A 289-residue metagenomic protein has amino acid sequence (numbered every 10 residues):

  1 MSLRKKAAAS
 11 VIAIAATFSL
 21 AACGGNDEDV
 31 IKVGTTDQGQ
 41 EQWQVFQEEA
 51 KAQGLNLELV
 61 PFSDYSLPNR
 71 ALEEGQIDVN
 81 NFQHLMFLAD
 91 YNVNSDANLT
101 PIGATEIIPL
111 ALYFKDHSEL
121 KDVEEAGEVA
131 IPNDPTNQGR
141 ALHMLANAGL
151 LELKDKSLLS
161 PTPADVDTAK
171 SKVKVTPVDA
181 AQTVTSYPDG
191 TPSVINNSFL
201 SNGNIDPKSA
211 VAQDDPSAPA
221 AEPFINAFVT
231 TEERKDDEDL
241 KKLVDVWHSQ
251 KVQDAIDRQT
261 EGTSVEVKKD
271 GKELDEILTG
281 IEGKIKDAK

Functional and structural regions predicted by a protein language model:
F18-A22: C-terminal motif of bacterial Sec signal peptides marking the signal peptidase cleavage site
E28-Q38, L55-P61, G127-V129: Short, well-ordered beta-strand elements
I31, Q38-Q42, A52, G190 (+1 more regions): An extracytoplasmic/periplasmic, membrane-proximal ligand-sensing/linker region
L59-R70, S157-T185: Short helix-initiation/N-cap motifs at beta->coil->alpha
D64-Y65, G75-A89, E106, D179-A180 (+2 more regions): Beta->alpha turn/N-cap motifs
D90-I102, H117, D189, V194 (+2 more regions): Ligand-binding "clamshell"
I102-E152: A conserved helix-loop-strand patch within extracytoplasmic ligand-binding domains of the periplasmic binding
P109-K121, F224-K242: A bilobed periplasmic-binding-protein/Venus flytrap-type ligand-binding module shared by bacterial periplasmic
